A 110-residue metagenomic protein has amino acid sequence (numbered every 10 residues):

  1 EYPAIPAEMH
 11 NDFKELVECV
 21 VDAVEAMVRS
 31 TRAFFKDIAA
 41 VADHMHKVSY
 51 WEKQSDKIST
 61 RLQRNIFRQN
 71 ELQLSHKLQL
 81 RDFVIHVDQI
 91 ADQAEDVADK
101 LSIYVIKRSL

Functional and structural regions predicted by a protein language model:
E1-L110: Cytosolic, long alpha-helical scaffolding segments
